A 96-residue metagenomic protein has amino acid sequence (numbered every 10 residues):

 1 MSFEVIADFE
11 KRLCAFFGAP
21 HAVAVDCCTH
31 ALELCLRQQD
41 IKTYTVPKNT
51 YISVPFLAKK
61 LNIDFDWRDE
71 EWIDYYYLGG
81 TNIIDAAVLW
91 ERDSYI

Functional and structural regions predicted by a protein language model:
M1-F9, E71-I73: A structural motif shared across PLP-dependent enzymes of the aminotransferase-like
A7-Y44, V54-K60: Phosphate-binding glycine-rich loop
T29, Y51, W90: Conserved SAM/SAH-binding loop
L36-I83: PLP-dependent aminotransferase-like
I84-V88: Active-site flanking residues adjacent to catalytic metal/cofactor-binding acidic residues
D93-I96: A short alpha/beta connector and helix-capping loop motif
